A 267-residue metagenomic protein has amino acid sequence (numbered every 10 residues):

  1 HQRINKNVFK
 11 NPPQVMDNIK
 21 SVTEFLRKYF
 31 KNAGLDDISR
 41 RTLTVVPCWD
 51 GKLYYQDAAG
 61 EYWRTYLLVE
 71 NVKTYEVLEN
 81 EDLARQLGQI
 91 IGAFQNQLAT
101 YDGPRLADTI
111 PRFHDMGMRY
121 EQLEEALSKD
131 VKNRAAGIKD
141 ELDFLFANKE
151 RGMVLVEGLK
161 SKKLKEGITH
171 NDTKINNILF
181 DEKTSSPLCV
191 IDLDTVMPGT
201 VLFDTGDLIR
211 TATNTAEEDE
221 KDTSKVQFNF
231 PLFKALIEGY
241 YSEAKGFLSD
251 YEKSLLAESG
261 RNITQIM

Functional and structural regions predicted by a protein language model:
Q2-K20, E24-R105: ATP-binding pocket architecture of kinase catalytic cores
K6-Q14, V69-I90, T100-H170, I175 (+1 more regions): ATP-dependent phospho-/nucleotidyl transfer catalytic cores
P47-C48, A107, H114, M118 (+2 more regions): Alpha-helical transmembrane segments of bacterial inner-membrane membrane proteins
A58, L83, K165-H170, M197 (+1 more regions): Secondary-structure capping and boundary motifs in well-ordered enzyme cores
T65, I90, R119, N148 (+2 more regions): Amphipathic, well-ordered alpha-helical segments in soluble domains
L67, G239-A257: Hydrophobic alpha-helical bundle architecture
N176-T215: Catalytic activation segment of kinase domains across protein kinase-like and atypical kinase folds
L202-K245, N262-M267: Active-site activation/catalytic loop segments of kinase-like enzymes and analogous catalytic loops in related
